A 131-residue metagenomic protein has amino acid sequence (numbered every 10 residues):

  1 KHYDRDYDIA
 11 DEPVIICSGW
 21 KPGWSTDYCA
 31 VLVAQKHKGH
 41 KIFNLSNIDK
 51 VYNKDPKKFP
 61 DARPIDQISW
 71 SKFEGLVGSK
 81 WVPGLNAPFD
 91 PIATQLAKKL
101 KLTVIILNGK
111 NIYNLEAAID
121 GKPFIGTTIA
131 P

Functional and structural regions predicted by a protein language model:
K1-P131: C-terminal catalytic "cap/lid" subdomain
